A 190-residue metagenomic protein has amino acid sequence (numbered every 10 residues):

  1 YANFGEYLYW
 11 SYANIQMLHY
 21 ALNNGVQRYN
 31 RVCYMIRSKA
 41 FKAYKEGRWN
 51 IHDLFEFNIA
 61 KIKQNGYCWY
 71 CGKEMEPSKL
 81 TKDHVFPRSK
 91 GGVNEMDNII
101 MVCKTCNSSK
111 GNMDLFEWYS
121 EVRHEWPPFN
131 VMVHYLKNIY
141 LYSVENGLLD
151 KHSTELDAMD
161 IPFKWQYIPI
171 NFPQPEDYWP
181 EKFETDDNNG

Functional and structural regions predicted by a protein language model:
Y1, Y7-N14, H19, H52 (+5 more regions): Histidine (H) residue identity feature
Y1-I51, Q166-G190: Nuclease and nuclease-like effector domains acting on nucleic acids or nucleotide cofactors
N3, N23, Q64, S89-K90 (+2 more regions): Intrinsically disordered, low-complexity segments enriched in small/polar residues
H19-Y67, F129-G147, E155: Short, charged surface segments at domain edges that flank catalytic/cofactor-binding sites
Y67-M101, K110-E125: Histidine-centered nuclease catalytic patch
D97, S108-G190: A detector for short metal-coordination/catalytic motifs
T105: Conserved phosphate-binding loops in nucleotide/dinucleotide-binding enzymes
